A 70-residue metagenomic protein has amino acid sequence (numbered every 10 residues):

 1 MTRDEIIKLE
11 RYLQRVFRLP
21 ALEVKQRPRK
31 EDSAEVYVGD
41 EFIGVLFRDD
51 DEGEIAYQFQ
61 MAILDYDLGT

Functional and structural regions predicted by a protein language model:
M1-T70: Terminal leader/tail segments of proteins
